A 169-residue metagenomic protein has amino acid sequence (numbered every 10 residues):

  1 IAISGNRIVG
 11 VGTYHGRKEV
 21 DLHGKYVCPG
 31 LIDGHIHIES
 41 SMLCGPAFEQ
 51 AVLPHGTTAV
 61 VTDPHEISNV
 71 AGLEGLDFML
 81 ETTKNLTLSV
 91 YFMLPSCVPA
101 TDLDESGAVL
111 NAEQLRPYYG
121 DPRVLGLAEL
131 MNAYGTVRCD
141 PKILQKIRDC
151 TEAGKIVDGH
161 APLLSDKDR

Functional and structural regions predicted by a protein language model:
I1, N6, G24, H35 (+3 more regions): Divalent metal-coordination and catalytic microenvironments
I1-G30: Histidine-rich, glycine-flanked metal-binding segment
A2, L53, P162, D166-D168: Hydrophobic alpha-helical bundles that form the membrane domains of multi-pass transporters
K25-E49: Di-metal (Zn2+ and/or Mg2+/Mn2+) metal-binding site signature of metallo-dependent hydrolases with the MBL/beta-CASP
S41, T62-D63, M93, H160-P162: Structural motif
C44, N132, A161-S165: Short beta->alpha connector loops
F48-K155: Divalent-metal coordination cores built from histidine and acidic residues
I143-I147, L164-R169: N-terminal active-site wall of soluble small-molecule enzyme domains
